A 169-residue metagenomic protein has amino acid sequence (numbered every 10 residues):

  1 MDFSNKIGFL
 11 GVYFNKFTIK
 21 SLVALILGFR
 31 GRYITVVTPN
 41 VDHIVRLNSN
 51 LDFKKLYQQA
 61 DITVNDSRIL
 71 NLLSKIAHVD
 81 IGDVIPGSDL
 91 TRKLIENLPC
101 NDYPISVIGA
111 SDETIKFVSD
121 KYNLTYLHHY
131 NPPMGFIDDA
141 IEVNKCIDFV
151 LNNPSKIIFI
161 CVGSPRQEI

Functional and structural regions predicted by a protein language model:
M1-T91: N-terminal nucleotide/polyanion-binding subdomain common to many enzyme families
P39-D42, I108-D112, G163: Structural motif
L47, I137-A140, P165-E168: Loop/helix-junction capping segments adjacent to catalytic residues or to phosphate/diphosphate-binding pockets
D61, I105, K156: Conserved acidic residues
D66, N153-K156: Short acidic/histidine-rich motifs immediately flanking catalytic phosphotransfer sites in two-component signaling
N71-F149, N153: Conserved beta-alpha
T114-K116, R166-I169: Short, well-ordered alpha-helical microsegments
K156-V162: Periplasmic-binding protein-like
